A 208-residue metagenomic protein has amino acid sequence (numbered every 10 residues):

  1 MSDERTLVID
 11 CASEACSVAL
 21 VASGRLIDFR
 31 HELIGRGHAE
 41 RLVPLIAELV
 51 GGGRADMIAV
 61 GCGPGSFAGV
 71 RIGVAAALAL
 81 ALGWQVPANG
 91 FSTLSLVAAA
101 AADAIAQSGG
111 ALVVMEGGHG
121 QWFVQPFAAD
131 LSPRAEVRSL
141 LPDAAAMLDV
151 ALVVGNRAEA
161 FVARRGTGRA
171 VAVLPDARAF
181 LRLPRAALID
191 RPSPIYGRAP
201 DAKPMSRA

Functional and structural regions predicted by a protein language model:
M1-L26, L33-R41, N89-A208: Oxyanion-binding and handling regions
I9-S17, M57, V74, A81: Long, contiguous secondary-structure blocks with strong helical propensity
E40-V43, V74: Conserved active-site region of classical short-chain dehydrogenase/reductase
P44-E48, L78, L82, D103 (+1 more regions): Short, well-ordered alpha-helices that flank and scaffold nucleotide-derived cofactor binding pockets
I46-M57, M147-L148: Phosphate/pyrophosphate-binding loops at sites that engage ATP/ADP/AMP, CoA/4′-phosphopantetheine, polyphosphate
R54-G63, A151-A158: Short glycine-rich phosphate-binding loop at a beta-alpha junction
A59-P87, T93: DPxDG-like acidic metal-binding loop motif
